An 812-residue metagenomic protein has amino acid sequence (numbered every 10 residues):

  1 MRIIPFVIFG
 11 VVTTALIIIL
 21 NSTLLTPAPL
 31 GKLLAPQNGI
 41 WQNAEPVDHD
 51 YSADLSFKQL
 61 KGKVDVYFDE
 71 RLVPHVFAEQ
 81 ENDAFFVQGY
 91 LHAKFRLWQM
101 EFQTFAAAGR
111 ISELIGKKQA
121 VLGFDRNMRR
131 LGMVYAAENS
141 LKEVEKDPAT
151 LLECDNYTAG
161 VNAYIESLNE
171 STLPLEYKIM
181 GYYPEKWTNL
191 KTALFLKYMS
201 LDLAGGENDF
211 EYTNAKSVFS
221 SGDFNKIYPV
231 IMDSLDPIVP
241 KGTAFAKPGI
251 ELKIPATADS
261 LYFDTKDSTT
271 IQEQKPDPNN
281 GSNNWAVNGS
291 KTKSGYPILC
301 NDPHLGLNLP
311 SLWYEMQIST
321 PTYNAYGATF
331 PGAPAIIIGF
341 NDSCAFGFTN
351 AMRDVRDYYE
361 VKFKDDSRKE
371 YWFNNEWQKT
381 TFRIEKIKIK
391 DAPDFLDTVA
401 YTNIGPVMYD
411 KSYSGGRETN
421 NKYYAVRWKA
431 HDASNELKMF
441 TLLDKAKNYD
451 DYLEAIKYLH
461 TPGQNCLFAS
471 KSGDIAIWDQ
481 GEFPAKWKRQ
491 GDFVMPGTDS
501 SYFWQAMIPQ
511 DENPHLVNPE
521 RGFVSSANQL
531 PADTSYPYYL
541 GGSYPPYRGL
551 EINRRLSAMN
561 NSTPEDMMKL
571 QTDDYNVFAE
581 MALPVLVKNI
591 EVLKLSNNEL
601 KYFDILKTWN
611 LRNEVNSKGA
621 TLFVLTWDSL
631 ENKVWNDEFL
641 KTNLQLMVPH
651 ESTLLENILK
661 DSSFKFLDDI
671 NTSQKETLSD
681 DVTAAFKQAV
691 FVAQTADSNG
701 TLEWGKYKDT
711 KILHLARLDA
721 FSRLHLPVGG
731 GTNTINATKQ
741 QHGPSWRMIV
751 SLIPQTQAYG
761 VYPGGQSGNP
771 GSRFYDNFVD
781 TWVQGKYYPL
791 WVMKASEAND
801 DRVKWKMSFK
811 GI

Functional and structural regions predicted by a protein language model:
R2-I298, P303-G306, T322, K641: Substrate-recognition/specificity elements adjacent to catalytic centers across diverse enzyme folds
D83-L122, R129, G347-T398, S501-R548 (+1 more regions): Gly/Pro-rich active-site capping loops and adjacent beta-alpha segments that organize cofactor/substrate pockets
A84-Q88, A136-L152, R427, L437-L443 (+4 more regions): Second-shell loop/turn segments in exported
S234-P237, S260, S268, S343 (+6 more regions): Coil residues (strongly favoring Ser/Thr
D277-N279, I318-P331, A335, G339-C344 (+1 more regions): Glycine- and hydrophobic-rich flexible loops that cap the catalytic core of alpha/beta enzyme folds
Y409, L459-M559, R612-N613, T626-V634 (+1 more regions): Hydrophobic alpha-helical segments
Y538-G549, N553-L595, E599, V682-I812: Terminal end segments
F623-K711: Charged, long alpha-helical assembly modules
